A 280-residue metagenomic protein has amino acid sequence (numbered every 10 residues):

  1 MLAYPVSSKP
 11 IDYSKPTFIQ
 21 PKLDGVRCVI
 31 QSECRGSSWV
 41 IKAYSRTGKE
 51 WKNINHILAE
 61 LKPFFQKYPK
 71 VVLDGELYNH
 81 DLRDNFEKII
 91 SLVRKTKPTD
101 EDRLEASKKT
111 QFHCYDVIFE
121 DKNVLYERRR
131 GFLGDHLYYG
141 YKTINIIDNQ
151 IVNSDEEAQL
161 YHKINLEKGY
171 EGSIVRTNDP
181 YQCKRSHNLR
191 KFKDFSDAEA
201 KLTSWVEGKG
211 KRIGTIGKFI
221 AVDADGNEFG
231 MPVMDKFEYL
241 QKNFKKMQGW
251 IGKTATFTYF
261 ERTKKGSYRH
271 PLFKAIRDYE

Functional and structural regions predicted by a protein language model:
M1-K9: Phosphate/adenylate-binding "loop-and-lid" substructures adjacent to NTP/NAD/dNTP-binding pockets in NTP-dependent
K9-Y141, Y279: Covalent nucleotidyltransferase
F18-Q20, V26-G75, Q182-E280: Classical nucleotidyltransferase
G75-L77, C114-F119, D148-I151, T177-D179 (+2 more regions): Short, structured patches in soluble enzyme cores that scaffold and shape functional sites
D100-L104, D121-N123, D148-N153, A158-N165 (+1 more regions): Short helix-to-loop capping/linker segments positioned immediately adjacent to catalytic or ligand/cofactor-binding
T143-I146: N-terminal, charged amphipathic alpha-helical interaction modules
D148-S196: Amphipathic alpha-helical
